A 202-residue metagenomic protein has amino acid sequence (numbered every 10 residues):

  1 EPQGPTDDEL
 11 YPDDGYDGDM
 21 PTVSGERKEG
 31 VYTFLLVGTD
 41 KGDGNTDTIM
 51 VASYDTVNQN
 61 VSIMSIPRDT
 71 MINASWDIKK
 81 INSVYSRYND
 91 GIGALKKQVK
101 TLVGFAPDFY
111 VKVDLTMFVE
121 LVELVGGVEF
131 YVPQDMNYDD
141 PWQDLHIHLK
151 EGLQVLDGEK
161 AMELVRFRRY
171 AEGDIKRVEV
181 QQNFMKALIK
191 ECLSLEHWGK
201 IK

Functional and structural regions predicted by a protein language model:
E1-K202: Non-catalytic, solvent-exposed segments at the cell envelope interface
